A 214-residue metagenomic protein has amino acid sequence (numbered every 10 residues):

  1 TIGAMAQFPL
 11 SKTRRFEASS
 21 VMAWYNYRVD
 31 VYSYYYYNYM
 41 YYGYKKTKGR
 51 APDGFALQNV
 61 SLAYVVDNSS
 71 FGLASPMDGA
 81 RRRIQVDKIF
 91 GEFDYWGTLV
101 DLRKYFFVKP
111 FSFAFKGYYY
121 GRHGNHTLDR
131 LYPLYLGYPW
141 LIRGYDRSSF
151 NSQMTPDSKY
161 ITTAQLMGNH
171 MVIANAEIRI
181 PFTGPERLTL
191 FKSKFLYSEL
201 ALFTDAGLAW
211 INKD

Functional and structural regions predicted by a protein language model:
T1-M5, Y35-L202, W210-N212: C-terminal outer-membrane beta-barrel translocator/porin domains of Gram-negative envelope proteins and their
P9-E17, P110-F111: Secondary-structure transition into beta-strands, especially the periplasmic turns and strand N-termini that construct
L10-K12, W24, D78: Short flexible coil/turn linkers enriched for glycine and charged/polar residues that connect secondary-structure
R14, S20, Y25-Y32: Acidic, glycine-rich low-complexity/disordered segments
A18-S19, F115: Short beta-strand elements
D205: Short basic (Lys/Arg) and small-residue
